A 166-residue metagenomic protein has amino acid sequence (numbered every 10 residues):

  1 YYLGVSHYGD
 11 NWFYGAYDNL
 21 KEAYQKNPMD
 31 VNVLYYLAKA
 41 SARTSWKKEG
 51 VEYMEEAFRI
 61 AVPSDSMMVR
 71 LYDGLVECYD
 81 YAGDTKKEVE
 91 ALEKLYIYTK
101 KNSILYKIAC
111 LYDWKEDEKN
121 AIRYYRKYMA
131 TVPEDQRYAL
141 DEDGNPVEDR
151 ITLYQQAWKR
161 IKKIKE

Functional and structural regions predicted by a protein language model:
Y2, Y36, R70, G74 (+3 more regions): Canonical tetratricopeptide repeat
V5, K39, D73, E77 (+1 more regions): Residue-level recognition of tetratricopeptide repeat
D10-E22, T44-E56, A82-A91, D117-Y124: Structural signature of tandem alpha-helical TPR/SEL1-like repeats, specifically the intra-repeat loop/turn
E22-A23, E56-A57, A61, K94-L95 (+1 more regions): Canonical positions in the second alpha-helix
Q25, P63, Y96-I97, D149: Structural signature of alpha-solenoid helical repeat scaffolds
P28, V62, S66, T99-K100 (+1 more regions): Short coil turns that delineate tetratricopeptide repeat
N32, S66-R70, S103, R137 (+1 more regions): Start-of-helix register in tetratricopeptide repeats
Y81, W114, N120-E166: Terminal, low-structured helical/coil segments at or just beyond the last alpha-helical repeat
